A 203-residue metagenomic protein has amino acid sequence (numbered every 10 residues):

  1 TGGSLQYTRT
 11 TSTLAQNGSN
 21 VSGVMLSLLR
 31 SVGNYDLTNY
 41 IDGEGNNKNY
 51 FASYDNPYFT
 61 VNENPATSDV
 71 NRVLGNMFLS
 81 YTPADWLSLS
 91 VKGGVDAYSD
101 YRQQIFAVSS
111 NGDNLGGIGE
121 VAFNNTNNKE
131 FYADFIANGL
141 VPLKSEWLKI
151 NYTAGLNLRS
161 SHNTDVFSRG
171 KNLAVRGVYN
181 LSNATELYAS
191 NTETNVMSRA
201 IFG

Functional and structural regions predicted by a protein language model:
G2-R72, S90-R199: Surface-exposed loop/interface segments of Gram-negative outer-membrane beta-barrel transport/assembly proteins
G75: A cytosolic small-molecule/anion-sensing beta-strand core signal
T82-V91: A conserved hydrophobic secondary-structure block that centers on an alpha-helix together with its immediately flanking
